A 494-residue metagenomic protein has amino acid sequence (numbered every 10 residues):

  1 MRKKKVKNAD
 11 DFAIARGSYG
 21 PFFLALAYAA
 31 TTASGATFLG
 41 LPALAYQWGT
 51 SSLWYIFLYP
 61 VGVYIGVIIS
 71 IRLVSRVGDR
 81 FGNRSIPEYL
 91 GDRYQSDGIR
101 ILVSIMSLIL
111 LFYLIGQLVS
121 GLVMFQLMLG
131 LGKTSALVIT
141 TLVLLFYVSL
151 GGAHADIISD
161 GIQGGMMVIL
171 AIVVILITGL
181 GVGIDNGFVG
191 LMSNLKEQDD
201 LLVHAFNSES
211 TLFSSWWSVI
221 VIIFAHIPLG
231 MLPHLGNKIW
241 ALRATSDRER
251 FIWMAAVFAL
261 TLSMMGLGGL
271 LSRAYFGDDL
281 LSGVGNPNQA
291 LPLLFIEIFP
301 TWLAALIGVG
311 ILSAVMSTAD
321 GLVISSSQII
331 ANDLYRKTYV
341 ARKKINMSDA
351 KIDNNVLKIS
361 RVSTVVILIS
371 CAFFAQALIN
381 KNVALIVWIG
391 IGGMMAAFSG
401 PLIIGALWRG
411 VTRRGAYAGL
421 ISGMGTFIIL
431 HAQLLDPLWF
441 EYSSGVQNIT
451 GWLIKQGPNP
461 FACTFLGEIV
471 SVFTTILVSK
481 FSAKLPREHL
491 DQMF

Functional and structural regions predicted by a protein language model:
M1-F494: Membrane-embedded helix-loop-helix hairpins and adjacent transmembrane boundary segments in multi-pass transporters
